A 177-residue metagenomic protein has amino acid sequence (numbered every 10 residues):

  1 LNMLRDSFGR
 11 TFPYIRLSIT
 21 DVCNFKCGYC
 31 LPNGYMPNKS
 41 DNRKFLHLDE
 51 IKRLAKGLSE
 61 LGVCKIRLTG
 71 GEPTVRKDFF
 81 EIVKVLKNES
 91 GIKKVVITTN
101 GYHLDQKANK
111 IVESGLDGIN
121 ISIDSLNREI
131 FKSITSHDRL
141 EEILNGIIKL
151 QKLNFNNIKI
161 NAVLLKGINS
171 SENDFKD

Functional and structural regions predicted by a protein language model:
L1-R5: Radical SAM enzyme core and accessory elements
S7-D49, L61: Canonical Radical SAM [4Fe-4S] cluster-binding loop centered on the CxxxCxxC motif and its immediate flanking residues
L48-R67, V75-K176: Radical SAM/AdoMet-radical enzyme domain recognition
E72: Conserved G/P- and acidic residue-centered "switch" motifs that form tight phosphate/ATP-binding loops in soluble
